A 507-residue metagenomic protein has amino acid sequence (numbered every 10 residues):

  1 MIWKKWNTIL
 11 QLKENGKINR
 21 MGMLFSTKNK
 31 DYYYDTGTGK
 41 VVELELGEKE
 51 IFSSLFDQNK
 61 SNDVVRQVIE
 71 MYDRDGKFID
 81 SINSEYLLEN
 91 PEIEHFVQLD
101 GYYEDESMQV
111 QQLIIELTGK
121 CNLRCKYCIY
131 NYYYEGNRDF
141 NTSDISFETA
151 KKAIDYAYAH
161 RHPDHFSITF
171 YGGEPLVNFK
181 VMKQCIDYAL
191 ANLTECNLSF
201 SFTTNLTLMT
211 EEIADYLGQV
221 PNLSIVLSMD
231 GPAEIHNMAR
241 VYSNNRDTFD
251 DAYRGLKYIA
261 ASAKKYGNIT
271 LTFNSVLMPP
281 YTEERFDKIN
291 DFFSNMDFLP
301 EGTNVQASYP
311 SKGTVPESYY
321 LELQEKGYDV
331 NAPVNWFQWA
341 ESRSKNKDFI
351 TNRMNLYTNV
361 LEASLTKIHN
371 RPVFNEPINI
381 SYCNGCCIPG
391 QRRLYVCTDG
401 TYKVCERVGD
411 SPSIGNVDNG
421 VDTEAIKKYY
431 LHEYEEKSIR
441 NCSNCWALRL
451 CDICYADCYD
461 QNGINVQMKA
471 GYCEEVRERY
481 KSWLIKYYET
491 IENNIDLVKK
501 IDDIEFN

Functional and structural regions predicted by a protein language model:
W3-E43, E70-I114: N-terminal [4Fe-4S]-dependent radical SAM core
K28, C387-G390: Short, small/polar residue-rich loop motifs at catalytic or cofactor-binding pockets
P91-D215, V220-L223: Conserved alpha-helical substructure of the radical SAM core
C121, C125-C128, C387, G400 (+4 more regions): Short cysteine clusters
K152-T169, A470-N507: Short Fe-S-cluster ligation motifs
E234, M238-Y253, K257, A261-G385 (+1 more regions): Radical SAM enzyme [4Fe-4S]-AdoMet core and its adjacent flexible, acidic and glycine-rich loops/tails across
Y328-P377, Y402-D452: C-terminal accessory region of radical SAM enzymes
E435-S482: Cysteine-cluster motifs in flexible loop/terminal segments that predominantly coordinate metals
